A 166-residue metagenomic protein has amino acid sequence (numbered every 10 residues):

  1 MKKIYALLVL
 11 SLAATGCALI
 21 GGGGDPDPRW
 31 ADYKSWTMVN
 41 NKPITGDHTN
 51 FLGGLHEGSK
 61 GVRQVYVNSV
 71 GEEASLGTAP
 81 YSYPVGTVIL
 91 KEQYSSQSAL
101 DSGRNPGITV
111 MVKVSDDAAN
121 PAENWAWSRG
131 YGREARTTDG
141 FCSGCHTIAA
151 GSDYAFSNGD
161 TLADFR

Functional and structural regions predicted by a protein language model:
M1-I4: Positively charged n-region of N-terminal signal peptides that target proteins for export
A6-T15: Bacterial N-terminal signal peptides
A18-T49, H56, K60, L76-R166: Sequence context surrounding c-type heme c attachment/ligation sites in exported
R63-A79: N-terminal post-signal-peptidase region of extra-cytosolic proteins
